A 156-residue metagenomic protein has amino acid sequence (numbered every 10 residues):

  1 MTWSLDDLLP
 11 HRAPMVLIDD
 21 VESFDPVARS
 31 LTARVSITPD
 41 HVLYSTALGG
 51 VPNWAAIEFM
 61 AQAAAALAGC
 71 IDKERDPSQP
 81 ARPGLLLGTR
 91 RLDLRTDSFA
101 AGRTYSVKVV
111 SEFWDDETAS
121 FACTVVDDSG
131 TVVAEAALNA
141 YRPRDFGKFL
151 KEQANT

Functional and structural regions predicted by a protein language model:
M1-R12: Short aromatic-glycine motifs in intrinsically disordered, low-complexity regions
A13-P52: Catalytic strand-loop segment that frames the active site of acyl-thioester-processing enzymes
V16-D19, L87, V107-V109, A136: Small-residue-enriched segments and motifs
D20-S23, R91-T96, S111-F113, A140: A residue-level detector for short acidic-glycine micro-motifs
L48-L67, P83-L87: Compact, glycine-rich, soluble single-domain proteins
A66-G69, A100-S106, V110-T156: HotDog/MaoC-like acyl-thioester-processing domains
A66-S106: Hydrophobic beta-strand-centered segment that forms part of the acyl-chain substrate-binding groove
